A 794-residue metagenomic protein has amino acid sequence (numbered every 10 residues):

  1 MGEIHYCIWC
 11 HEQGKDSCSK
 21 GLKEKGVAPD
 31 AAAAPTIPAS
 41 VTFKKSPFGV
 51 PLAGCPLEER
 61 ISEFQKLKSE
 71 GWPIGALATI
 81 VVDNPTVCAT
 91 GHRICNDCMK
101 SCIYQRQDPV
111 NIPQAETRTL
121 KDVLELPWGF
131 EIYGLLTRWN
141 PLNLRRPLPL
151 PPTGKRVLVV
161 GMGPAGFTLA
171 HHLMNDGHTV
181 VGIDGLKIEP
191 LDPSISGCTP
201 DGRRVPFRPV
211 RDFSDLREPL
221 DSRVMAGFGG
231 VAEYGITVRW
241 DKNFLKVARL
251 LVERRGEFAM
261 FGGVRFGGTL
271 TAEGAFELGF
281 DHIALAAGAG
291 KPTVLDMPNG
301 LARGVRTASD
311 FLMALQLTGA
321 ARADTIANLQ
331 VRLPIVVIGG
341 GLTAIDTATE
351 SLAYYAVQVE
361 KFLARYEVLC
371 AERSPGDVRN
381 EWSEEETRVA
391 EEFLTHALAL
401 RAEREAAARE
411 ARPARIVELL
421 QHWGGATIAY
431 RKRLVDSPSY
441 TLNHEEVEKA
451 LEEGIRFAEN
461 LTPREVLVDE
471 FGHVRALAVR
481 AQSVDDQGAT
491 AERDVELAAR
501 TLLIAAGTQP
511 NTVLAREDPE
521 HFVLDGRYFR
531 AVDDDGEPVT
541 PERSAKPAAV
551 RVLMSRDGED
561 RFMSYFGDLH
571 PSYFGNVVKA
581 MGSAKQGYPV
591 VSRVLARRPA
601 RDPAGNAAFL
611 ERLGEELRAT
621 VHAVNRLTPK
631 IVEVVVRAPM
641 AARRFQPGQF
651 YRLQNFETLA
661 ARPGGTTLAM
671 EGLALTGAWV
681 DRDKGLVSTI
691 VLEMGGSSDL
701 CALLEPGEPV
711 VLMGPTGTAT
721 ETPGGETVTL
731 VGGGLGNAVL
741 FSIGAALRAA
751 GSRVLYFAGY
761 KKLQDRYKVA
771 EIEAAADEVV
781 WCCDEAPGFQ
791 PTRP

Functional and structural regions predicted by a protein language model:
M1-T153, S196, P200-R254, F276 (+6 more regions): Ferredoxin-type iron-sulfur electron-transfer modules and their immediate structural context
V123-L150, G268, P292-R415, G526-A549: Glycine-rich dinucleotide-binding loop and its adjacent helix/turn
K155-V181, T343-Y354: N-terminal Rossmann-like FAD-binding beta1-loop-alpha1 element of flavoenzymes
G163-P164, L342, P571, G734-N737: Residue-level detector of alpha-helix initiation sites
R217-F228, R239-L270, L278-A287, A356-G526 (+1 more regions): A Rossmann-like FAD-binding core segment of flavoenzymes
E616-P706, Y760: Ferredoxin-reductase
G696-P794: FNR/FR-type flavoprotein reductase catalytic core
